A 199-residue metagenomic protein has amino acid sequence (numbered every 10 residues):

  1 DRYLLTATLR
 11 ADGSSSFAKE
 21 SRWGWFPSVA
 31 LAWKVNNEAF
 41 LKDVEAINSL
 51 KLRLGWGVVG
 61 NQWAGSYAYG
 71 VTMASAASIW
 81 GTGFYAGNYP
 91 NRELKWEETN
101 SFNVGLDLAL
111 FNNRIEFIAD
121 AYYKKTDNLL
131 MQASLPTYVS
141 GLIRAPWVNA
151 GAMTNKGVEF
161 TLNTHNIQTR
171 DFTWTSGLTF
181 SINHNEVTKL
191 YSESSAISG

Functional and structural regions predicted by a protein language model:
D1-G199: Extracellular/periplasmic, surface-exposed regions of secreted and cell-surface proteins
